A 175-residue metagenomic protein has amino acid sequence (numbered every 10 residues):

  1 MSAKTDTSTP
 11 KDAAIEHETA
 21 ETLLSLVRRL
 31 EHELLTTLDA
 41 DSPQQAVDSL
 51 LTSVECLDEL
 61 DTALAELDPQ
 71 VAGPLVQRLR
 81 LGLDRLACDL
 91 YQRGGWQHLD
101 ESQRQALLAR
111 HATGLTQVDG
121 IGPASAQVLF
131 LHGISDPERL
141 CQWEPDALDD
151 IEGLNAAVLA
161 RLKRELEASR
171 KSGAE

Functional and structural regions predicted by a protein language model:
M1-Q103: Structure-specific DNA junction-binding interface
C88-S102, A106, S125-S135, L140: Short, contiguous, well-ordered secondary-structure segments
Q105-T113: Short, low-complexity disordered segments enriched in Ser/Pro/Gly and basic
L115-V118, L129-H132, D136-W143, A147-I151: A short amphipathic alpha-helix within small helical-bundle interaction modules
W143, L162-E165: Residues in the recognition helix of alpha-helical DNA-binding motifs
R164-E175: Intrinsically disordered, low-complexity linker and terminal regions at domain boundaries
